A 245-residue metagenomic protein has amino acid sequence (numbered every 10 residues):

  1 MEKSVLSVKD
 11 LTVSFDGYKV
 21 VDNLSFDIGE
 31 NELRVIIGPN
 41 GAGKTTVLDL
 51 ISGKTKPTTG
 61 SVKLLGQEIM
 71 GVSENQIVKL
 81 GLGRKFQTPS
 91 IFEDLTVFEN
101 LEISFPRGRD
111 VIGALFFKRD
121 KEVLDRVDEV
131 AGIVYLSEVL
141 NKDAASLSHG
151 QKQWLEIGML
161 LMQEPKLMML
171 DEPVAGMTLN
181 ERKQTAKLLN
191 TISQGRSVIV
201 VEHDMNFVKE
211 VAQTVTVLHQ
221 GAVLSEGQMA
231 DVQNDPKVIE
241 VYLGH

Functional and structural regions predicted by a protein language model:
L6-V8, V21: Conserved structural motif at the start of ABC-family nucleotide-binding domains
I37-P39: The feature captures the beta-strand-to-loop junction immediately N-terminal to the Walker
S52: Helix-to-loop junction immediately C-terminal to a conserved catalytic motif
A114-V139, K187: Conserved ABC ATPase "signature" region
M168-E172: Catalytic Walker B motif of ABC-type/P-loop ATPase nucleotide-binding domains
V208-E210: A short, surface-exposed alpha-helical micro-motif characterized by mixed small hydrophobic and charged/polar residues
